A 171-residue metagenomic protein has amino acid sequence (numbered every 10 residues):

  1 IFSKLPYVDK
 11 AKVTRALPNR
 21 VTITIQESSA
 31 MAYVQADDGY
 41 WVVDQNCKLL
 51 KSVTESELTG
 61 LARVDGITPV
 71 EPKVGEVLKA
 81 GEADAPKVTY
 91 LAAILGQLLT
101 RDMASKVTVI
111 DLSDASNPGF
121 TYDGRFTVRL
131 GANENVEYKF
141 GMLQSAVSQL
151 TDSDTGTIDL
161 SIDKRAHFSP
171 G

Functional and structural regions predicted by a protein language model:
I1-P6: Amphipathic, non-transmembrane alpha-helical segments in extracytoplasmic/periplasmic proteins
K10-G171: Charged, solvent-exposed interaction patches on well-folded alpha/beta domains that mediate macromolecular contacts
